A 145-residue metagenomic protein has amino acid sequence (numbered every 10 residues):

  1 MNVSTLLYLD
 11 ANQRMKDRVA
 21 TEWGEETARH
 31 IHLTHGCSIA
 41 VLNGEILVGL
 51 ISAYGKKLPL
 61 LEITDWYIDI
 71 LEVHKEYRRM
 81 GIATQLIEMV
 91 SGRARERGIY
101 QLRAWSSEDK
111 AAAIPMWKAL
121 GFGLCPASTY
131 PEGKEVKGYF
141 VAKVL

Functional and structural regions predicted by a protein language model:
S4-D69, H74, I87: Acetyl-CoA-dependent GNAT
G36, E135-F140: Short hydrophobic/aromatic beta-strand or adjacent loop that forms the aromatic wall/cage of a ligand/substrate-binding
L42-G44, A142-L145: Active-site beta-strand termini and strand-to-loop segments that position acidic
L58-P59, S128-E132: Short proline/glycine-enriched turn/loop segments at secondary-structure junctions
V73, R79-G92, P115, A119: Conserved acetyl-CoA-binding loop-helix of GNAT-fold acetyltransferases
T84, E108-P126, K134-E135: Conserved active-site alpha-helix within GNAT-family acetyltransferase domains
A94-S106: Conserved GNAT acetyl-CoA-binding A-motif
